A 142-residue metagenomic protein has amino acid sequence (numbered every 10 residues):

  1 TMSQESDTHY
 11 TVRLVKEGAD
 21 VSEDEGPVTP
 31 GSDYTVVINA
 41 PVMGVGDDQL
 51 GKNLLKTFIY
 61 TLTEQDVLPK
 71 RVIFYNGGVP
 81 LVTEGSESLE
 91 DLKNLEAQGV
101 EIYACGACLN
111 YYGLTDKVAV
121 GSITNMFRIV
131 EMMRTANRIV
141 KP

Functional and structural regions predicted by a protein language model:
M2, S88-Y112: A glycine-rich helix N-cap at a beta->alpha junction
M2-E25: Glycine/small-residue-rich loop that forms an oxyanion/phosphate-binding "nest" at active or ligand-binding sites
S22-G85: Conserved mixed alpha/beta catalytic, RNA-binding, or beta-rich assembly cores of soluble enzyme, regulatory
I59, L89-K93, V130: Short amphipathic alpha-helical segments and helix-helix/interface helices
V72, E101-I102, R138-V140: Short, well-ordered beta-strand core segments
V118-A119: Long, charged alpha-helical interface segments
M126, E131-V140: C-terminal binding/interaction regions
